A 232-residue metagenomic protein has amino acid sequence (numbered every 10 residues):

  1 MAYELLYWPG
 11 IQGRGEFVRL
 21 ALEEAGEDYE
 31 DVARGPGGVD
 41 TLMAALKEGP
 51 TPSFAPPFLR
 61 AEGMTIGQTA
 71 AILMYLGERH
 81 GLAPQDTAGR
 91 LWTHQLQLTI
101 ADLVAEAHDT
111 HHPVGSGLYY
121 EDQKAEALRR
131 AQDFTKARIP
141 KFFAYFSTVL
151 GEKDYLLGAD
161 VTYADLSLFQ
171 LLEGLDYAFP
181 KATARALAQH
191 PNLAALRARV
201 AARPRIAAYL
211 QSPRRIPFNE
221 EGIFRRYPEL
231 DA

Functional and structural regions predicted by a protein language model:
M1-D133, D154, Y227-D231: GST-like domain detector, emphasizing the conserved glutathione-binding G-site in the N-terminal thioredoxin-like
W8, Y163, P213: Short, solvent-exposed turn/loop segments enriched in Gly/Ser/Thr/Pro and often Arg
L22, L59, I72, T93 (+3 more regions): Residue-level signal for nonpolar/aromatic packing positions in well-ordered secondary structure
P36-G38, V161, R215: Positions that flank functional sites
A88, Q95-A202: GST-like fold's C-terminal all-alpha helical module
A207-S212: C-terminal anion-handling pockets and recognition modules
P213-A232: Acidic/histidine-enriched, glycine/proline-rich intrinsically disordered or flexible terminal extensions
